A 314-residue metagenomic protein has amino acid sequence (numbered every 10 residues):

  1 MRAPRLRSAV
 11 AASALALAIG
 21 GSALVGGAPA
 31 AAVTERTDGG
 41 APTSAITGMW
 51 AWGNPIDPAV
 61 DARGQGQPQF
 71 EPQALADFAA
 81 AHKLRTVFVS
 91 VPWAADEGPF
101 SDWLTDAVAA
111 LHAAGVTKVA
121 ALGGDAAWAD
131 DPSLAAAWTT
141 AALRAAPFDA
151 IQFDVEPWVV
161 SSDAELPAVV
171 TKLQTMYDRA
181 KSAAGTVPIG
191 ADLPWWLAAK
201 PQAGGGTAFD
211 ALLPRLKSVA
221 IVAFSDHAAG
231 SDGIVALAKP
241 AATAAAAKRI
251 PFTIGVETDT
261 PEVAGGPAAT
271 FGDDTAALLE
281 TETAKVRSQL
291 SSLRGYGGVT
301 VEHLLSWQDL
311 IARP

Functional and structural regions predicted by a protein language model:
A9-A11, G20-S44: C-terminal region of N-terminal signal peptides and the immediate post-cleavage residues of exported proteins
V33-R85, S90-W93, D125, A191-W195 (+1 more regions): Boundary/entry segment of secreted carbohydrate-active catalytic domains
W52, V116-D131, L173-G204, R249-T260 (+1 more regions): Aromatic-lined carbohydrate-recognition surfaces of secreted/lumenal glycan-active proteins
D57-A81, D130-R144, K200-L212, A276-L290: Short, acidic/polar
R85-A95, W138-V169, Y296-V301: Active-site groove signature of glycoside hydrolases
F88-G124, S161-A191: Aromatic-lined substrate-binding rim segments of carbohydrate-active enzymes
F148-I151, V155-S161, G205-I234: Aromatic- and acid-rich polysaccharide-binding/catalytic face of secreted or lumenal carbohydrate-active enzymes
F224-H227, I250-P314: Substrate-binding cleft of secreted/luminal carbohydrate-active enzymes
